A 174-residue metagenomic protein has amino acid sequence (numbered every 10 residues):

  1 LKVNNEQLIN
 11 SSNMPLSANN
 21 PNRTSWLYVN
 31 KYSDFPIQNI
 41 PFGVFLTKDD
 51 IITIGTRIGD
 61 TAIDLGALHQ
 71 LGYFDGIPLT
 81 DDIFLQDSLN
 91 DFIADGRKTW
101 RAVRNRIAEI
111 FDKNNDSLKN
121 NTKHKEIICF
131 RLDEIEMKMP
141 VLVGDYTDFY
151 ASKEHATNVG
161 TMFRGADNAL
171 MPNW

Functional and structural regions predicted by a protein language model:
V3: Short polybasic linear motifs
S17-D50, R57, I63-W174: Active-site microenvironments in enzyme catalytic cores
